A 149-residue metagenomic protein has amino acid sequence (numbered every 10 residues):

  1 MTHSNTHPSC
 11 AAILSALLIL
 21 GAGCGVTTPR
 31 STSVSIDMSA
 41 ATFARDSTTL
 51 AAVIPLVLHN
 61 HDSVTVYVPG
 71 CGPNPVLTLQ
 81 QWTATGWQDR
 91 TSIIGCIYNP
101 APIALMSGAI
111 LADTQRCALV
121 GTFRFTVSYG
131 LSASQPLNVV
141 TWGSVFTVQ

Functional and structural regions predicted by a protein language model:
T2-I13: Bacterial N-terminal signal peptides that target proteins for export
L14-L18: Hydrophobic helical h-region of N-terminal Sec-dependent signal peptides in bacterial secretory/periplasmic proteins
L20-G23: C-terminal motif of bacterial Sec signal peptides marking the signal peptidase cleavage site
G25-T27: Bacterial signal peptide processing site
P29-T49: N-terminal edge beta-strand
S47-T49, A104-M106, A118-V120, L137: Surface-exposed coil/turn segments at beta-strand junctions on protein surfaces, enriched
A52-A112, Y129: Contiguous segments within soluble domain cores/interaction surfaces
A118-Q149: Terminal connector regions
